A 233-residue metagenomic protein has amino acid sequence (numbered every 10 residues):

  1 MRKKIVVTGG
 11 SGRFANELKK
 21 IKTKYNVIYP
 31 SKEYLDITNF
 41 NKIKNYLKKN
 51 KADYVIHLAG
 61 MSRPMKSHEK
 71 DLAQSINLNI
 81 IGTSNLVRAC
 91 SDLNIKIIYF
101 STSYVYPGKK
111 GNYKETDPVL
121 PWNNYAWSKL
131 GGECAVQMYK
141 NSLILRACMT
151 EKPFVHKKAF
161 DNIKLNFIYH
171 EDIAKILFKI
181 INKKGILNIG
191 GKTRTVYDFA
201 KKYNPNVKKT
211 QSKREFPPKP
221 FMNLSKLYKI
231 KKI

Functional and structural regions predicted by a protein language model:
R2-T23: N-terminal Rossmann NAD(P)H-binding glycine-rich loop of SDR-like oxidoreductase domains
T23-Y46: Adenosine-cofactor binding site in Rossmann-like domains, unifying the SAM/SAH pocket of S-adenosylmethionine-dependent
T38, K70, Q74-N85, V119 (+2 more regions): Glycine-rich NAD(P)-binding loop of the Rossmann-fold in SDR/ketoreductase-type enzymes
F40-L78: NAD(P)H-binding glycine-rich loop region in Rossmannoid oxidoreductase-like domains and their noncatalytic homologs
N85-L120: Conserved Rossmann-fold NAD(P)-dependent oxidoreductase catalytic core, especially the SDR/UDP-sugar
L120-C148: Active-site Tyr-X1-5-Lys
A147, K152-N182: Substrate-positioning beta->alpha
I176-K219: Mid/C-terminal beta-alpha module of Rossmann-like enzyme folds, strongest in SDR-family dehydrogenases/epimerases
